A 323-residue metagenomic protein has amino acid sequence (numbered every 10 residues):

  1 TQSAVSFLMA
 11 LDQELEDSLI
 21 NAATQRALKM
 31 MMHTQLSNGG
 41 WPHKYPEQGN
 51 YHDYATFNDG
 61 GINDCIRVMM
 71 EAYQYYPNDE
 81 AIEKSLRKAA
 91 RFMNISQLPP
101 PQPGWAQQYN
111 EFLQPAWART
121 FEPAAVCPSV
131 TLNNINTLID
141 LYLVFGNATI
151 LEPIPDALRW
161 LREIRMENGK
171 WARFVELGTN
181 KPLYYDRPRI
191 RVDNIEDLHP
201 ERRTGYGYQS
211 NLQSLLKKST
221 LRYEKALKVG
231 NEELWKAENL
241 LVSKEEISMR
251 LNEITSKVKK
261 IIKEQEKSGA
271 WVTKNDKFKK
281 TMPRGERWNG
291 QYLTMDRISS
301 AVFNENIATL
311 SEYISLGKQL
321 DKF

Functional and structural regions predicted by a protein language model:
T1-V5, N58-C65, C127-T131: Aromatic-rich carbohydrate-recognition surfaces in CAZymes
S6-A10, E14, R67, E71 (+4 more regions): Terminal, non-catalytic domain-edge segments
L19-G61, D79-A124, G169-A172: Active-site cradle of extracellular carbohydrate-active enzymes
